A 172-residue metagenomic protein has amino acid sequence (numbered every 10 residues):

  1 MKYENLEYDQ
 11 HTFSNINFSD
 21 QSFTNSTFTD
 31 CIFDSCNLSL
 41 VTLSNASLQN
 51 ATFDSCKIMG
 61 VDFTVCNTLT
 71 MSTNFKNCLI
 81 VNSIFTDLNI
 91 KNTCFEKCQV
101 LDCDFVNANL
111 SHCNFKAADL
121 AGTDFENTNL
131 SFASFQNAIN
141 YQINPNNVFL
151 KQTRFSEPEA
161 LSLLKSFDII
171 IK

Functional and structural regions predicted by a protein language model:
M1-K172: Tandem repeat scaffolds
